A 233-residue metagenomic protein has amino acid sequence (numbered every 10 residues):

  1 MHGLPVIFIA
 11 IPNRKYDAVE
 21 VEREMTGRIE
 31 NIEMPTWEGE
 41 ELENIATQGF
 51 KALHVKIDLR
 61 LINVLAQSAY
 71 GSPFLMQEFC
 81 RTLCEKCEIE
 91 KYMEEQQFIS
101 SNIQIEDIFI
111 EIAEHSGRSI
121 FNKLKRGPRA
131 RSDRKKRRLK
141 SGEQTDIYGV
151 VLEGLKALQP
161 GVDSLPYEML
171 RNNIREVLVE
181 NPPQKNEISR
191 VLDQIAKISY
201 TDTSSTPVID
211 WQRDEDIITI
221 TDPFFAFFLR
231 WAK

Functional and structural regions predicted by a protein language model:
M1-V21: Sensor-1/coupling segment of RecA-like P-loop NTPase cores
V19-T36: A short helix-turn-beta junction within AAA+ P-loop NTPase domains corresponding to the substrate/partner-engaging
M34-I62, Y70, F74-R81: Conserved small helical "lid"/interfacial subdomain of P-loop NTPases
L53, C87-K91, S199, A232: Conserved NTP-handling cores and scaffolds of large molecular machines
L65: Mobile, glycine-rich extracellular loop/lid and propeptide segments that shape or gate substrate/ligand access
G71, T82-E94, Q159-P160: AAA+ ATPase "lid" subdomain C-terminal helix
F98-K233: C-terminal leucine-rich, beta-strand-based interaction scaffolds used for sensing/assembly
